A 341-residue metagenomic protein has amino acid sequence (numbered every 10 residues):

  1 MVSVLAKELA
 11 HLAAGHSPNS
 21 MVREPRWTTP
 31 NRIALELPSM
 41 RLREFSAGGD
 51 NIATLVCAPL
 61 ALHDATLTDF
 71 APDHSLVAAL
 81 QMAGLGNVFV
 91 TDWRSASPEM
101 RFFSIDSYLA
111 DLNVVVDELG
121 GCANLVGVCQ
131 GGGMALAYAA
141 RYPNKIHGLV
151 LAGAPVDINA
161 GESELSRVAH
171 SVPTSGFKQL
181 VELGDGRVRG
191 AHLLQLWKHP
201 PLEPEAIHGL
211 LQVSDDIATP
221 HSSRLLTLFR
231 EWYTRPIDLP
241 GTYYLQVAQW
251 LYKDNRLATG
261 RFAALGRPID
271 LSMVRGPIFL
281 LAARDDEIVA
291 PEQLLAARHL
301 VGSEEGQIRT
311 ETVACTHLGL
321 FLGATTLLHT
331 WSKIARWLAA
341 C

Functional and structural regions predicted by a protein language model:
M1-V4, G120-G121, M134-T242: Alpha/beta-hydrolase-fold enzymes
S20, W27-S97: Short, surface-exposed "cap/lid" segments of acyl-processing enzymes
M100-E118: Alpha/beta-hydrolase active-site loop
L125-G127, A152, L281: Short beta-strand immediately N-terminal to the catalytic nucleophile in serine-hydrolase-like folds
V126-A135: Gly/Ala-rich beta-loop-alpha elbow adjacent to hydrolase catalytic centers
V274, L280-A282, D286: Short beta-strand/loop motif that positions the catalytic acidic residue of the alpha/beta-hydrolase fold
E287-Q293: Conserved alpha/beta-hydrolase "acid-adjacent" motif
I288, T310, A314-H329: Catalytic histidine-centered segment of alpha/beta-hydrolase-like enzymes
